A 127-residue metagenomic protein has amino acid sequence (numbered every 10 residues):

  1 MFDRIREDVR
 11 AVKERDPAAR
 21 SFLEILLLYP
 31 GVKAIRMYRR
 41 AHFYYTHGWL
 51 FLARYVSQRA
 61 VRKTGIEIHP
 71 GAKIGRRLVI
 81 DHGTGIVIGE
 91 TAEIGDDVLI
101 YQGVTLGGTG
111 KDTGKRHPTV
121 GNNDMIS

Functional and structural regions predicted by a protein language model:
M1-T64: Terminal amphipathic alpha-helical/low-complexity segments used for targeting or macromolecular assembly
H42, T46-S127: Flexible, glycine/small-residue-enriched loop-and-beta-strand segment within the central core of proteins
